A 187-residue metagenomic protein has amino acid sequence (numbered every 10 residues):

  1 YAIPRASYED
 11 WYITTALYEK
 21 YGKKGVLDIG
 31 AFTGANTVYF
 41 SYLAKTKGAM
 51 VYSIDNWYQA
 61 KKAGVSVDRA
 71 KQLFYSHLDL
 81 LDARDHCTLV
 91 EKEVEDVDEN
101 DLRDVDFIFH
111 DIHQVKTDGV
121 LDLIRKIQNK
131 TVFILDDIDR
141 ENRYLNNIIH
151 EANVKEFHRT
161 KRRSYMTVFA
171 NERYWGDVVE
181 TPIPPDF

Functional and structural regions predicted by a protein language model:
Y1-F187: A short alpha-helical cap/connector motif
